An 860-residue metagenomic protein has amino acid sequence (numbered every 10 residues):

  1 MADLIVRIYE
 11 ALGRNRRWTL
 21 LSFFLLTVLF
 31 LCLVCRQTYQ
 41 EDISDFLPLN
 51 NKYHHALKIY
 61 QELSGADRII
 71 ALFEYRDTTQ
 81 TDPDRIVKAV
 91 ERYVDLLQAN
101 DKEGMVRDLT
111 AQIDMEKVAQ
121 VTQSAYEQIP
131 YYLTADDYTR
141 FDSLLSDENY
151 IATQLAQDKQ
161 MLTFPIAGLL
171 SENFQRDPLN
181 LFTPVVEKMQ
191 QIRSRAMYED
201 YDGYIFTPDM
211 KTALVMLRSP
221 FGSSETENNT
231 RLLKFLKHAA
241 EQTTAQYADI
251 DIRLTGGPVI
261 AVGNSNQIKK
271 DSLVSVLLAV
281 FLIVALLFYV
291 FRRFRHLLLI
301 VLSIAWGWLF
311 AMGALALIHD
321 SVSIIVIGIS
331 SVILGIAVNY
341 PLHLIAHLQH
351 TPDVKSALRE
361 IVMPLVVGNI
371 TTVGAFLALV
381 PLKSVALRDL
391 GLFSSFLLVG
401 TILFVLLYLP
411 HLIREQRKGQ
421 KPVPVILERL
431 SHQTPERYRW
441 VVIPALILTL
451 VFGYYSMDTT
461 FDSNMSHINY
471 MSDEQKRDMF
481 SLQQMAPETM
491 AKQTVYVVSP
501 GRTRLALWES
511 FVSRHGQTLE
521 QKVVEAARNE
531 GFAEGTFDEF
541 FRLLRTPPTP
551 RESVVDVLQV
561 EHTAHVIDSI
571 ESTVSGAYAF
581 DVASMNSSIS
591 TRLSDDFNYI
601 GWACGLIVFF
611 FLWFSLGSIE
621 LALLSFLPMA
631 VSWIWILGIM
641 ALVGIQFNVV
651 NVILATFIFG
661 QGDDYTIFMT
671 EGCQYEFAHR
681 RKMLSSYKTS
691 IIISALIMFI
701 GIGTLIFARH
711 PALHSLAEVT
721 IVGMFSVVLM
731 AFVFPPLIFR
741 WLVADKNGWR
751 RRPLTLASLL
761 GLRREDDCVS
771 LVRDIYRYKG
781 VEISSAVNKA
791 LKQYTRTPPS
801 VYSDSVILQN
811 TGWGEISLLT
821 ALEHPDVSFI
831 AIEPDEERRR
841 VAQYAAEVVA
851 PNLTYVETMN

Functional and structural regions predicted by a protein language model:
M1-Y39, P410-H411, E415-M465, R477 (+1 more regions): Signature of alpha-helical transmembrane segments and their immediate interfacial
V34-T78, I192-Y204, E436-W440, M457-R502: Solvent-exposed, non-transmembrane loop/terminal regulatory segments of multi-pass membrane proteins
R85-I205, T212-A213, R504-T536: Alpha-helical transmembrane helix bundles of large polytopic membrane transport and channel proteins
F164-R293, K522-V608: Extracytoplasmic
H296-H343, L621-F668: Hydrophobic transmembrane alpha-helices and their membrane-interface caps in long multi-pass transport proteins
V301, P352-L382, F677-A708: Pore- and gate-forming transmembrane helices of large, multi-pass membrane proteins
L317-I318, I333-L348, V362, V366-P424 (+3 more regions): Transmembrane alpha-helices and their membrane-interface boundaries in multi-pass membrane transporters and channels
I783-D804: Conserved alpha-helix/loop element of class I SAM-dependent methyltransferases that forms part of the SAM/SAH-binding
